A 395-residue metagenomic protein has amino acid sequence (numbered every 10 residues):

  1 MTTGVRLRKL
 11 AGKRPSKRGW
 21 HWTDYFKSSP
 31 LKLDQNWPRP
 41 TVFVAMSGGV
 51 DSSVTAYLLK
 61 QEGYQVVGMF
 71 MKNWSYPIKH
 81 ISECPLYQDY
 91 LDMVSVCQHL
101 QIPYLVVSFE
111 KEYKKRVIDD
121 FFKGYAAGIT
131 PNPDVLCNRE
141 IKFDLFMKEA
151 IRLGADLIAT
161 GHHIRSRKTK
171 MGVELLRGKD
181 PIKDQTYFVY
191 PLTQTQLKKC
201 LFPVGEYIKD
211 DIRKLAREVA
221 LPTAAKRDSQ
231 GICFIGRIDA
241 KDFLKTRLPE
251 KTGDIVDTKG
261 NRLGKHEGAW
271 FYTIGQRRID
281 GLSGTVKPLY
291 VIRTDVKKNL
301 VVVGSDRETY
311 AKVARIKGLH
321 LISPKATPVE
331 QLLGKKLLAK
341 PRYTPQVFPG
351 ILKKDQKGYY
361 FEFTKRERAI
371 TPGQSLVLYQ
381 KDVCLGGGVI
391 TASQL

Functional and structural regions predicted by a protein language model:
M1, N36, D239-F243: Alpha-helix capping and helix-coil boundary motifs
T2-Y190, D210-D211, R217, V291: ATP-dependent adenylation/nucleotidyltransferase module used to activate substrates
S47, A159-R167, E174-L395: AMP-forming adenylation/ATP pyrophosphatase catalytic core
